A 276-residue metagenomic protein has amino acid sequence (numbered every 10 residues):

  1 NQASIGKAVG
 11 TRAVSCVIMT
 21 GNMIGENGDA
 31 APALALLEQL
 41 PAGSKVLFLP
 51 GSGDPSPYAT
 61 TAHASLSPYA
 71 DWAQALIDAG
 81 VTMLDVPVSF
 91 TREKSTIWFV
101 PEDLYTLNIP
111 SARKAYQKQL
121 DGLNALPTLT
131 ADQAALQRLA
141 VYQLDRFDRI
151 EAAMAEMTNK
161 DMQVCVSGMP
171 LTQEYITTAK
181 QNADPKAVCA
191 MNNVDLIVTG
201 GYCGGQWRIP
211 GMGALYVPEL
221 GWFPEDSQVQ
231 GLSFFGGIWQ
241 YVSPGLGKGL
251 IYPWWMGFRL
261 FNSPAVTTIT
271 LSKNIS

Functional and structural regions predicted by a protein language model:
N1-L36: N-terminal active-site segment of His-dependent metallophosphoesterases
Q2-S4, A30-L36, S65-Y69, A179-P185 (+1 more regions): Charged helix-capping and loop-helix junction motifs
T11-R12, L37-G43, M157-T158, A187-N192: Short, conserved loop/helix-junction motifs that constitute active-site signature segments in enzyme catalytic cores
C16-N22, K45-S52, L84-V86, C165-G168 (+2 more regions): Active-site neighborhood of phospho(di)ester-bond hydrolases with catalytic His/Asp-centered motifs
M23-E26, S52-S56, S89-T91, L104-L107 (+3 more regions): Solvent-exposed loop/turn segments at secondary-structure junctions within structured extracellular/periplasmic domains
E38, L171-T267: Conserved beta-sheet core of the metallophosphoesterase superfamily
G43-V81: Active-site neighborhood of divalent metal-dependent phosphoester bond hydrolases
L66, D78-A79, E93-S167, Q173-E174 (+2 more regions): Binuclear metal-dependent hydrolase catalytic cores centered on His/Asp/Glu-rich metal-binding motifs
